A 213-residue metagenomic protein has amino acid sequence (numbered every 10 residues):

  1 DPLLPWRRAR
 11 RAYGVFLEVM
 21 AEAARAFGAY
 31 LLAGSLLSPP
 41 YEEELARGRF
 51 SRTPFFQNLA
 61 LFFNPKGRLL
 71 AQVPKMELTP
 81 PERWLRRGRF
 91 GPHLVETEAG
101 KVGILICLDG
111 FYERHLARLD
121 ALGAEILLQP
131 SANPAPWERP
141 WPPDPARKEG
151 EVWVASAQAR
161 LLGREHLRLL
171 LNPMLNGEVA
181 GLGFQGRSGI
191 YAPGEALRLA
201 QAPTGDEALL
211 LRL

Functional and structural regions predicted by a protein language model:
D1-W6: A charged helix-plus-loop insertion that forms the helical arch/lid used to bind and gate nucleic-acid substrates
A12-L32, G110-A208: CN hydrolase (nitrilase-like) catalytic-core segments centered on the catalytic cysteine and neighboring Lys/Glu
G34, N58-F62, H93-L94, R187-Y191 (+1 more regions): Short beta-strand scaffold segments in enzyme catalytic cores
L45, R52, Q57-L70, G181-P203: Short, glycine-anchored, charge-dense loop/turn motifs used at functional sites
Q72-K75, G100-D109, L128: Active-site-proximal beta-strand elements of phosphoester/diester hydrolases
K75-R89, D206-L213: A short, polar/charged loop-to-alpha-helix boundary motif
R86-A99: Glycine-/acidic-rich phosphate or pyrophosphate-binding loops and their flanking alpha/beta elements
